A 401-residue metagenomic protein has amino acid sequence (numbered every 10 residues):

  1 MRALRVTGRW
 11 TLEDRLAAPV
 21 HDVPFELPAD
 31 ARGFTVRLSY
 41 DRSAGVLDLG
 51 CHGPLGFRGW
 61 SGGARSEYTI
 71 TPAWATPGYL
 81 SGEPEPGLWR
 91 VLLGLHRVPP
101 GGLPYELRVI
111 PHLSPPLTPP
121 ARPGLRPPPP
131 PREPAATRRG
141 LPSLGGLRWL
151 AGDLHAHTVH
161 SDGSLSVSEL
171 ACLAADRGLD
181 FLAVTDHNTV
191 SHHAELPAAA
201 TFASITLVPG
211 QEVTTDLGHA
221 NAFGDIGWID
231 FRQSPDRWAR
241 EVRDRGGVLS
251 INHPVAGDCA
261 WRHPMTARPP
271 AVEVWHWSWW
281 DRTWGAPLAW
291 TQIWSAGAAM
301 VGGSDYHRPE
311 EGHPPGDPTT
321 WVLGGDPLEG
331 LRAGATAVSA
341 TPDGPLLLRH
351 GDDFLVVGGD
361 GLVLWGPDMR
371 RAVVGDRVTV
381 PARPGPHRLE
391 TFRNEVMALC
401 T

Functional and structural regions predicted by a protein language model:
M1-S39, P111-L113, P123, P129 (+1 more regions): Solvent-exposed, flexible loop/coil segments flanking beta-strands in beta-rich domains
R2-L16, L38-T76, P86: Surface-exposed beta-strand/loop patches in noncatalytic accessory domains and peripheral targeting/linker segments
D22-E26, G78-Y79, V374-R383: Exposed aromatic-hydrophobic patches
D30-L38, L80-P104, R383-R388: Noncatalytic modules at the cell exterior or secretory-pathway interfaces, chiefly beta-strand-rich lectin/adhesion
L47, P99-I110: Edge beta-strands of jelly-roll/beta-sandwich modules across compartments, strongly enriched in secreted/luminal
R108-P111, A121-P131, R393-T401: Short beta-strand elements
E133-A267, E273-A289, G303-R308, A398: A metal-dependent hydrolase metal-coordination microenvironment
P134-G145, D216-W228, D258-T401: Charged catalytic cores and adjacent phosphate/nucleic-acid-binding surfaces used for phosphate/nucleic-acid chemistry
